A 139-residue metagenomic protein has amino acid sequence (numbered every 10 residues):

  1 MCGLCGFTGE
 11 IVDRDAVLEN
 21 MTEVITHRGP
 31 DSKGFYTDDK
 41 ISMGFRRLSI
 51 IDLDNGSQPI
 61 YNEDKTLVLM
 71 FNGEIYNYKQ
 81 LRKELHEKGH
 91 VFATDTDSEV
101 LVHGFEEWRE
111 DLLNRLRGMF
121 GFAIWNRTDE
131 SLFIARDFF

Functional and structural regions predicted by a protein language model:
M1-F139: N-terminus-centric sequence/structural signature that marks the extreme N-terminus and adjacent "lid/interface" module
